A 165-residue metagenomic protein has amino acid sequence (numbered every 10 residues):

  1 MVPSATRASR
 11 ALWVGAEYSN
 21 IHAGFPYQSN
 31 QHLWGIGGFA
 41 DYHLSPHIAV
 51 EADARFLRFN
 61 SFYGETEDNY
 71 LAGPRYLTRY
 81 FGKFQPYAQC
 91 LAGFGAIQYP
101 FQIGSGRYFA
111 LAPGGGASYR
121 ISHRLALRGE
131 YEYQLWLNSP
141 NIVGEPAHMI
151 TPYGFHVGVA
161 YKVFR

Functional and structural regions predicted by a protein language model:
M1-A16, R79, K83, V163-R165: Outer-membrane beta-barrel biogenesis signature
R7-S9, Q31-L33, H43: Short, surface-exposed loop/turn motifs at beta-strand boundaries within globular domains
Y18-H22, R55-L57, A92-G93, E132-L135: Generic short beta-strand segments
S19-F39, D53, G106: Surface-exposed strand-loop-strand hairpins of Gram-negative outer-membrane beta-barrel proteins
A23-P26, R58-F62, Q98-I103, P140-A147: Extracellular loop and loop/strand-boundary signature of outer-membrane beta-barrel proteins
F39-A112, Y119-I121, P152-R165: Gram-negative (and chloroplast) outer-membrane scaffold detector with strong preference for beta-barrel transmembrane
Y119-R165: Predominantly the C-terminal beta-signal and adjacent terminal strand-loop region of outer-membrane beta-barrel
